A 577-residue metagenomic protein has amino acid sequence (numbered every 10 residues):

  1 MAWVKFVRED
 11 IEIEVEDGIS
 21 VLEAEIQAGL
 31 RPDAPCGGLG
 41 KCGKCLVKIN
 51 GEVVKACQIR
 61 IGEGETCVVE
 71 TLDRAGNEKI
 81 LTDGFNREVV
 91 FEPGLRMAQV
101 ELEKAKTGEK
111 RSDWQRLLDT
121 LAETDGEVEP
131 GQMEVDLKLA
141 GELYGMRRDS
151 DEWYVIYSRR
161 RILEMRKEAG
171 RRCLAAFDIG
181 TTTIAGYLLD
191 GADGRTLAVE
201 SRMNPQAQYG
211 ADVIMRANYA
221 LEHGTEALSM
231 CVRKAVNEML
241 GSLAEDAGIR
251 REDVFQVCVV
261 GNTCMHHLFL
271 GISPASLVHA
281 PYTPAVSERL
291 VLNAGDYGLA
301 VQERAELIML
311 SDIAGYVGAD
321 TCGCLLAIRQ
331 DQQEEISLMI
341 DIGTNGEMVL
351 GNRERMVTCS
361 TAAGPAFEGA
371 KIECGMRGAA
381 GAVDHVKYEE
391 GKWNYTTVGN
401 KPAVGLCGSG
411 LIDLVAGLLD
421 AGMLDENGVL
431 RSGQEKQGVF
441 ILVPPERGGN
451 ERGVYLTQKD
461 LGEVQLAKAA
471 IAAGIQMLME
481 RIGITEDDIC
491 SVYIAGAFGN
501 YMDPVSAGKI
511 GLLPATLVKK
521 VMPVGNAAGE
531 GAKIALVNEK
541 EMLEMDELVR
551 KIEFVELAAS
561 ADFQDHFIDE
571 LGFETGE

Functional and structural regions predicted by a protein language model:
L30-E63: Local cysteine-cluster metal-coordination motifs and their immediate loop/turn environment, predominantly Fe-S cluster
E52-C173: Fe-S ferredoxin-like electron-transfer domains and their immediately adjacent linker/connector regions across
D73-G108, E306-T321, I534-E577: Acidic, glycine/GT-rich loop-and beta-edge segments that sit at the periphery of enzyme/chaperone cores
E142-Y157, T283-T361, E390, R431-G474: ATP-dependent carbohydrate kinase catalytic cores
G180, G186-L188, G194-I214, S276-R289 (+3 more regions): Glycine-rich phosphate-binding loop of actin/hexokinase-like ATP-binding domains
P205-D246, K371, V383, K387 (+2 more regions): N-terminal phosphate-binding loop and adjacent alpha-helix
A235-D246, T321-C324, I328, Q465-D487: Phosphate/ATP-binding catalytic cores across multiple sugar-kinase/actin-like superfamilies, primarily ASKHA
N352-E354, I484-L548: Catalytic phosphate/nucleotide-handling subdomain of diverse soluble enzymes
